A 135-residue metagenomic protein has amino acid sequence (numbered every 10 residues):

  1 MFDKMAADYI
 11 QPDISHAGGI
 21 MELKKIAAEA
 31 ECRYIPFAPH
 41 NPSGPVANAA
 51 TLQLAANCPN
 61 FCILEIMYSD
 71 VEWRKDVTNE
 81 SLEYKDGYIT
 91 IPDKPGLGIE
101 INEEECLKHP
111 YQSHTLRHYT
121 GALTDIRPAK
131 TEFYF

Functional and structural regions predicted by a protein language model:
M1-G96, E100: Shared catalytic-loop signature of beta/alpha-barrel
L97-F135: Extended hydrophobic packing segments that form well-structured cores
